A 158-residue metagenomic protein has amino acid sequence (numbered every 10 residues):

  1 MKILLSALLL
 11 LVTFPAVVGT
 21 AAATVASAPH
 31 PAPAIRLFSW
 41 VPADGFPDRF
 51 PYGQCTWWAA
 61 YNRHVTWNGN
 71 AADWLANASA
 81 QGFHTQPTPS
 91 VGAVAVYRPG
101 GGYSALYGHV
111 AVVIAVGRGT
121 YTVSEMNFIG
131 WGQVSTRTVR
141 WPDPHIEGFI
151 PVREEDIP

Functional and structural regions predicted by a protein language model:
M1-V65, P87, T120, Q133-P158: Intrinsically disordered, low-complexity, Pro/Ser/Thr/Asn/Gly/Ala-rich spacer/linker segments adjacent to signal
P29-I129: Secreted/periplasmic proteins that engage bacterial cell-wall peptidoglycan
